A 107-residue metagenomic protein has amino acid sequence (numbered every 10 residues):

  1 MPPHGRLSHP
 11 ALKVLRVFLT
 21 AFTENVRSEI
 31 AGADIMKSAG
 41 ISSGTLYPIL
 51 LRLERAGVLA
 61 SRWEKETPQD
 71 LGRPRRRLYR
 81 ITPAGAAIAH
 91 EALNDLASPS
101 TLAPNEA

Functional and structural regions predicted by a protein language model:
M1-P3, A84-A107: Amphipathic alpha-helical dimerization/coiled-coil segments that flank or bridge DNA-binding/regulatory modules
G5-T45: N-terminal helix-turn-helix DNA-binding core of bacterial DNA-binding proteins
S8, T82-A84: Residue-level signal for threonine
K37, E54-R55: Alpha-helical residues within the helix-turn-helix
S38, L78-R80: Short aromatic/hydrophobic contact patches that present stacked aromatics for nucleic-acid/ligand binding
Y47-E54: Short, hydrophobic-biased segments on the C-terminal half of alpha helices that form "recognition helices"
A56-G72, R80: Beta-hairpin "wing" of winged helix-turn-helix
R75: Exposed loop/turn and edge beta-strand positions of beta-sandwich/beta-sheet ligand-binding modules
